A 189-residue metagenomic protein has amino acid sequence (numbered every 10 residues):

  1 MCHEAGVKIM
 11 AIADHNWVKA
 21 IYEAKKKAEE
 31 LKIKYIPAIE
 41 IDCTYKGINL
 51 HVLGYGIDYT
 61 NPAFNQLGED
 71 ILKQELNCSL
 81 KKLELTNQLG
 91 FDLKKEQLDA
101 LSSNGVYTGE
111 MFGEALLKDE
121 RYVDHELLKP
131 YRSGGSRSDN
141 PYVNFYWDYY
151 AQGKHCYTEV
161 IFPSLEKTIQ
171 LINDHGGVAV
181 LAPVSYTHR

Functional and structural regions predicted by a protein language model:
M1-Y107, M111, A115: A metal-dependent hydrolase metal-coordination microenvironment
A5-A11, P130-D139, L165-T168: Short low-complexity stretches enriched in small and charged residues
E23-K27, E84, Q88, V160-G176: Histidine/acidic residue-rich metal-binding segments in metalloenzymes
D99-Y157: Hydrophobic, aromatic-enriched interface-forming segments
A179: Conserved, well-structured core segments that form or line functional sites
A182-V184: Histidine-centered catalytic micro-motifs
T187-H188: Conserved small/polar residues in nucleotide/adenosyl-binding loops
